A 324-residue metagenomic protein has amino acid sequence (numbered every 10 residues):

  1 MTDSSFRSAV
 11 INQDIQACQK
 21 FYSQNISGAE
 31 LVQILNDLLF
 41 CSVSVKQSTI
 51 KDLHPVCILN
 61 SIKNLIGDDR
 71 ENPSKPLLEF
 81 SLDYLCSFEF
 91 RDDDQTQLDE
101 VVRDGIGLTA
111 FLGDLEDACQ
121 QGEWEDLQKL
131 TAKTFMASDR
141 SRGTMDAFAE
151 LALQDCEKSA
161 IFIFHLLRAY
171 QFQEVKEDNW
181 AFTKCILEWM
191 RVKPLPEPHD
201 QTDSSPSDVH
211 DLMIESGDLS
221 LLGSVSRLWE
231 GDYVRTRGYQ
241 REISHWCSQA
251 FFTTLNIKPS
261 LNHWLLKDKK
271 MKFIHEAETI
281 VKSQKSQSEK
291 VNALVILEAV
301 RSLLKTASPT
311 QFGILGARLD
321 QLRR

Functional and structural regions predicted by a protein language model:
M1-R324: Mature, well-folded catalytic/scaffold domains that follow N-terminal targeting or propeptide regions
